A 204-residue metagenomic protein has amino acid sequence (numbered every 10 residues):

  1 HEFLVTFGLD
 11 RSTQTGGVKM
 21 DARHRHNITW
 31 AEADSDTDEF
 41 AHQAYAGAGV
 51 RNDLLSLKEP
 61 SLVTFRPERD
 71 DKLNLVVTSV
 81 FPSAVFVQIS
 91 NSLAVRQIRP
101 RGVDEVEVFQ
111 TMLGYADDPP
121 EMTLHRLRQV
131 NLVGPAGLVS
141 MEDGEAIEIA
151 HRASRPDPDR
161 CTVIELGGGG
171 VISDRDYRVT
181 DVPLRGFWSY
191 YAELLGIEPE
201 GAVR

Functional and structural regions predicted by a protein language model:
H1-R204: C-terminal catalytic domain of Rieske-type non-heme iron oxygenases
